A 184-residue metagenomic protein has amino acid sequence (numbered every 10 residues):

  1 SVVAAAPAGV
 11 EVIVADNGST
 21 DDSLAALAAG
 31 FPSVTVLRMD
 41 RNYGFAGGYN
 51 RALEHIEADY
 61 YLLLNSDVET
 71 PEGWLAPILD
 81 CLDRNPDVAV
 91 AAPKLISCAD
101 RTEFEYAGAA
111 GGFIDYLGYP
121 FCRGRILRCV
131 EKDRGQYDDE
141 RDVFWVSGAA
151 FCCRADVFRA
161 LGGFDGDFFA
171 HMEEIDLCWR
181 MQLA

Functional and structural regions predicted by a protein language model:
S1-G9: Short, acidic, metal-binding catalytic loop of nucleotide-sugar glycosyltransferases
D16-A25, R41: A conserved acidic beta->alpha catalytic loop
M39-I56, S66: Glycine-rich, basic loop-to-helix element that forms the pyrophosphate-binding segment of sugar-nucleotide handling
Y43, V68-E69, V88, L95 (+1 more regions): Acidic metal-phosphate-binding loop of nucleotide-sugar-dependent transferases
Y61: Short aromatic/hydrophobic "clamp" motif used to bind/position activated sugar donors
E72-Y119: Conserved donor NDP-sugar-binding/catalytic core segment of glycosyltransferases
G112-V143: Short, flexible, basic/aromatic active-site loop/helix in glycosyltransferases
D138-A184: A short, conserved alpha-helix in the catalytic core of glycosyltransferases
